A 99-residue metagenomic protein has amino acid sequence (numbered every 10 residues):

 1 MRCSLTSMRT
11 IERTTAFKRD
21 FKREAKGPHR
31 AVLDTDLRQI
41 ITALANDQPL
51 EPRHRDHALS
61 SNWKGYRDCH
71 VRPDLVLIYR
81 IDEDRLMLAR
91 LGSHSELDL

Functional and structural regions predicted by a protein language model:
M1-P73, I81-M87, S95-L99: Basic, Lys/Arg-enriched alpha-helical interface segments
